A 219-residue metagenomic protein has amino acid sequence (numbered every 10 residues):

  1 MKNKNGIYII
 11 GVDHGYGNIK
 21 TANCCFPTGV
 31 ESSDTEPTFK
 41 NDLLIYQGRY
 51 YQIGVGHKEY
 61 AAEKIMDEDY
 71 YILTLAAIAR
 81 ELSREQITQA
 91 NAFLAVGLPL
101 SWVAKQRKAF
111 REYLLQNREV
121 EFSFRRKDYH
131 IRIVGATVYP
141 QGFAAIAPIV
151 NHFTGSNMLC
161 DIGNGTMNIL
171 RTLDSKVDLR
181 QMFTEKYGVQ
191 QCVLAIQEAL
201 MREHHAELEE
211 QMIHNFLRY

Functional and structural regions predicted by a protein language model:
M1-L159, D174-Q191, E203, Q211-Y219: Nucleotide/phosphate-binding catalytic cleft detector across ATP-hydrolyzing and phosphate-transferring enzymes
I162-N168: Ser/Thr-glycine-rich phosphate-binding loops at phosphate-binding pockets of nucleotides, nucleotide cofactors
R171: A short helix-loop
I196: P-loop NTP-binding/switch modules centered on Walker-like glycine-rich loops
A199: A contiguous pocket-lining binding segment that forms or flanks enzyme active sites
